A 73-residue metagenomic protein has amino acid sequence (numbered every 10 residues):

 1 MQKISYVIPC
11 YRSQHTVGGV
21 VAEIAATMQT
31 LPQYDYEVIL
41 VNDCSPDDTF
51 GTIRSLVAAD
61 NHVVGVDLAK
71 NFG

Functional and structural regions predicted by a protein language model:
K3-S5, E37: Cell-envelope/extracellular polymer assembly enzymes that use nucleotide-activated donors
C10-R12, D43: Aromatic-flanked redox-active Cys/Sec active sites in thiol-based oxidoreductases, especially the WC-centered
S13-Q29, T52: Short, well-formed alpha-helical segments that are part of the catalytic scaffolds of diverse glycosyltransferases
G18, Y36, D43-C44: Glycine/alanine-rich phosphate-binding loops at beta-alpha junctions
L31-Y36, N61-H62: A generic structural motif
N42-F50: A conserved acidic beta->alpha catalytic loop
F50-G73: Conserved donor nucleotide-binding strand/loop of the catalytic core
